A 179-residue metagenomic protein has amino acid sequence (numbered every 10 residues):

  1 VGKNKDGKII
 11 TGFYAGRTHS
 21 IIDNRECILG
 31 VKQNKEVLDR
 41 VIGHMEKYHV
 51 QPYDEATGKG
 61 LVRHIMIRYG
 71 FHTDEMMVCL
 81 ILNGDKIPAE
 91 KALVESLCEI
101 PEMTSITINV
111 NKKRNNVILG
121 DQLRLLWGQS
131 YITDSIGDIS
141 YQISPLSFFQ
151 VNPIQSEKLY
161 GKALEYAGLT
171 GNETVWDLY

Functional and structural regions predicted by a protein language model:
V1-L178: Accessory RNA-recognition modules of RNA-modification enzymes
